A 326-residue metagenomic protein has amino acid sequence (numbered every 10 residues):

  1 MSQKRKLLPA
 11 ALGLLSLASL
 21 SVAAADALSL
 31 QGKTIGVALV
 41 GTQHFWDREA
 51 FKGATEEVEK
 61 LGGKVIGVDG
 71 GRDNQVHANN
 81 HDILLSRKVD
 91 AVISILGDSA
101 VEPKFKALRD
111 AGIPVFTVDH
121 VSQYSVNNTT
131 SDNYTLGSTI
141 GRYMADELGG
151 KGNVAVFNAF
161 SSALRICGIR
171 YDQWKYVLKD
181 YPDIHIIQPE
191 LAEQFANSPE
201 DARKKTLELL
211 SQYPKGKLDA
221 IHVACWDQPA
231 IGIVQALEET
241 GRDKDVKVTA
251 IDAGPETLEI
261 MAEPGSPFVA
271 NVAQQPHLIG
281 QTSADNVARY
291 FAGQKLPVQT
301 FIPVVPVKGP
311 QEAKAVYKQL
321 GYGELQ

Functional and structural regions predicted by a protein language model:
M1-T34, E59-K60, A107-I113, K215 (+1 more regions): Short, low-complexity disordered leader/linker segments with a strong preference for bacterial N-terminal type II
D26-K33, V177-Y181, Q275-Q326: Hinge/cleft segment of the Venus flytrap/periplasmic-binding protein
S29, H77, T129-A155, P199-T206 (+3 more regions): Hydrophobic alpha-helical segments within soluble ligand-binding/sensing domains
G32-G53, E57, L61, I66-A78 (+5 more regions): Extracytoplasmic "Venus flytrap"
W46-L61, L136-I140, R165-I186, D201-K205 (+3 more regions): Short, solvent-exposed amphipathic alpha-helices that sit in or adjacent to ligand/effector-binding or catalytic
E59-G70, N153-V156, L178-P199: Short beta-strand elements in bilobed, periplasmic/extracellular small-molecule ligand-binding domains
D82, A91-D110, F195-I260: Hydrophobic alpha-helical
S99-T135, T139, D146, N153-A159 (+2 more regions): Flexible loop/hinge segments that line or gate small-molecule binding clefts
